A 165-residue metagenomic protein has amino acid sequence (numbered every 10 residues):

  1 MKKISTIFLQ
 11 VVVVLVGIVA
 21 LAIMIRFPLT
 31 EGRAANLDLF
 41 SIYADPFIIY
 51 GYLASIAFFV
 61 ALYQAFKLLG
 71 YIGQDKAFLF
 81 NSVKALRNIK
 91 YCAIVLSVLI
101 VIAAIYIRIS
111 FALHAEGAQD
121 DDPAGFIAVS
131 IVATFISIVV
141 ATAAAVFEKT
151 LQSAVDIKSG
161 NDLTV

Functional and structural regions predicted by a protein language model:
M1-V16, D45, N88: Alpha-helical transmembrane segments and their helix-start/interface "positive-inside/aromatic belt" motifs in integral
T6-L9, I48, D120-A143: Individual transmembrane alpha-helices with interfacial aromatic-anchor signatures
I18-E31: Alpha-helical transmembrane segments of multi-pass membrane proteins
L29-A44, I107-I131: Membrane-interfacial helix-loop-helix connectors in multipass membrane proteins
A44-F59: Interfacial helix-start motif at the membrane-water boundary
V60-S82: Membrane-helix interface/capping segments
F66-I72, T142-V165: Cytosolic juxtamembrane helix at the C-terminal end of the final transmembrane segment
N88-S110: Hydrophobic alpha-helical transmembrane segments of integral membrane proteins
